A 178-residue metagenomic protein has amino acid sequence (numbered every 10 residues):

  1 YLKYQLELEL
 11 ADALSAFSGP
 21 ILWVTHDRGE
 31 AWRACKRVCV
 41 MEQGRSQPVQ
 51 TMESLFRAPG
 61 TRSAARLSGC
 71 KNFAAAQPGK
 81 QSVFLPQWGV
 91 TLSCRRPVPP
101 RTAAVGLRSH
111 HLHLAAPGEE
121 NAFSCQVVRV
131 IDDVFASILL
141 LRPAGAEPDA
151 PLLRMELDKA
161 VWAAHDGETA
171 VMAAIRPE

Functional and structural regions predicted by a protein language model:
Y1-S63: ABC ATPase nucleotide-binding domains
A13-F17, L67-S68, A76-P78, V98 (+1 more regions): Alpha-helix C-terminal capping segments
G19-L22, F73, A136: Secondary-structure boundary/capping residues
T51, S63, Q77, S124-Q126: Residues located in well-ordered beta-strands
F56-G79, G106: C-terminal boundary and immediately downstream tail of ABC-type ATPase nucleotide-binding domains
K71, S82-E178: Non-catalytic connector elements of ABC transporters
